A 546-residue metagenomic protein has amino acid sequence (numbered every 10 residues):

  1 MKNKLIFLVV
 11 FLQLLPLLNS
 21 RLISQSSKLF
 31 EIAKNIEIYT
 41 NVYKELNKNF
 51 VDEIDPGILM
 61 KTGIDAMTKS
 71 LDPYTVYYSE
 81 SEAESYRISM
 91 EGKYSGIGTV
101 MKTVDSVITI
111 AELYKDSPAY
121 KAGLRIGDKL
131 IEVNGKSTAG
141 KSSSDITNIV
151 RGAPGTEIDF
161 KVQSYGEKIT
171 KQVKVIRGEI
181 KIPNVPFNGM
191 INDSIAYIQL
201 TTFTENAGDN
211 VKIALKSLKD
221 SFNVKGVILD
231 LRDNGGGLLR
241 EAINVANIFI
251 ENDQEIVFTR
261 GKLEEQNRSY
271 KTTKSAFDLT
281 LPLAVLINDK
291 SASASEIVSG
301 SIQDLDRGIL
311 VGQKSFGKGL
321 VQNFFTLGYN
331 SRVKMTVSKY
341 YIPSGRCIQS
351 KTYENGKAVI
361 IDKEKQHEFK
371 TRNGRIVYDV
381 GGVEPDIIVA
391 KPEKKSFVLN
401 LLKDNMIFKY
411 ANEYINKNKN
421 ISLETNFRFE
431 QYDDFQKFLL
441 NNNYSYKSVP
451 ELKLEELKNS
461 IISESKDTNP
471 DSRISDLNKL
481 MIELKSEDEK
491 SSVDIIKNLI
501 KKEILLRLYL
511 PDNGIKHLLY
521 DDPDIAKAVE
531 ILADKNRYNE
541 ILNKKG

Functional and structural regions predicted by a protein language model:
M1-L29: Bacterial Sec-dependent N-terminal signal peptides
L22-N35, Y39-V51, D55-P56, T109-E112 (+3 more regions): Cleft-lining beta-strand/loop regions that shape enzyme active-site pockets
I32, K48-D55, S70-Y77, V107-I108 (+6 more regions): Short, solvent-exposed loop/turn elements at domain surfaces
N47-T109, G155-R177, I182-F187, L519-D524 (+2 more regions): Extended, small/polar residue-biased N-terminal targeting/export presequences and adjacent propeptide/linker tracts
E112, K141, K174, T336 (+3 more regions): Short linear motifs in exposed loops
A294, D306, Q313, G317-R375 (+1 more regions): Polar, glycine-rich mid-to-C-terminal structural blocks that act as macromolecule-binding/assembly scaffolds
C347-I348, T352-G546: Conserved functional hotspot residues or short segments at active or partner-binding sites across diverse domains
